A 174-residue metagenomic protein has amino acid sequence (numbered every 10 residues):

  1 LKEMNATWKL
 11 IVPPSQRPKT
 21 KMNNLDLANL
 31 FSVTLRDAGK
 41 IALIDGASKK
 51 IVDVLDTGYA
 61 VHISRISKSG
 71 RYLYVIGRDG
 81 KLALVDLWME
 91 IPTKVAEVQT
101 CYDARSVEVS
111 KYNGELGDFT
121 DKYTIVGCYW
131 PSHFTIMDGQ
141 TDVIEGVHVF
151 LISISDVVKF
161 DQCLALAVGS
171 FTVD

Functional and structural regions predicted by a protein language model:
L1-D174: Predominantly soluble domains enriched in secretory-pathway, periplasmic, or organellar proteins
